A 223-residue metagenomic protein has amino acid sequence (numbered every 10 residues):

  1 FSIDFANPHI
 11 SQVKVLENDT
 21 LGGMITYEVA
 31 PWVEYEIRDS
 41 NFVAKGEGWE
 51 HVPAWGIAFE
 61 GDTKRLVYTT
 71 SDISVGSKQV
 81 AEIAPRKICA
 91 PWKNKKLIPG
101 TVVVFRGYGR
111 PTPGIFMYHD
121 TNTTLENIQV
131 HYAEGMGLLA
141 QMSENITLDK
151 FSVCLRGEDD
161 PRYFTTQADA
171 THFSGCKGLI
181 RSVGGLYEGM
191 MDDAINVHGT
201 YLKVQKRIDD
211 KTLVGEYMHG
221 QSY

Functional and structural regions predicted by a protein language model:
F1-Y223: Extracellular/periplasmic carbohydrate-active domains that bind, remodel, or depolymerize complex polysaccharides
